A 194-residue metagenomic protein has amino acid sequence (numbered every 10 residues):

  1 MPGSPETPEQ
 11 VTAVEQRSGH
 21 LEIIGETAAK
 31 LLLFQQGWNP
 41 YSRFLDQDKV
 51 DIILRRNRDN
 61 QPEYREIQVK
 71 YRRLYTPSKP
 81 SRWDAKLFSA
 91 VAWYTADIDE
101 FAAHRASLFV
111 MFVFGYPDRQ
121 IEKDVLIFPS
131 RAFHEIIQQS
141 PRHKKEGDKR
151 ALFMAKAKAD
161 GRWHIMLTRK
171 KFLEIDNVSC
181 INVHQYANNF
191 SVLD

Functional and structural regions predicted by a protein language model:
M1-D48, I53-D194: Mixed-charge (Asp/Glu-Lys/Arg
